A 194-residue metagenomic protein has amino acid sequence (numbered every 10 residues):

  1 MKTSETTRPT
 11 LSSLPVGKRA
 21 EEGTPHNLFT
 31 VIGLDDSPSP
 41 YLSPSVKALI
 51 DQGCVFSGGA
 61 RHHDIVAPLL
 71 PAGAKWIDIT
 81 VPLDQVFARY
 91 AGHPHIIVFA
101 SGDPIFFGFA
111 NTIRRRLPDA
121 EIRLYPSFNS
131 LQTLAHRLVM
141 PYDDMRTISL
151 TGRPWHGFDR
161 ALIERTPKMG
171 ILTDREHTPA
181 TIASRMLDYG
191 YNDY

Functional and structural regions predicted by a protein language model:
M1-G17, E21, P25-F128, Q132-T133 (+1 more regions): Class I S-adenosyl-L-methionine
K2-L11, P25-I32, S39, Q132-Y194: Beta-strand/loop-alpha-helix module characteristic of Rossmann-like adenine-cofactor folds
